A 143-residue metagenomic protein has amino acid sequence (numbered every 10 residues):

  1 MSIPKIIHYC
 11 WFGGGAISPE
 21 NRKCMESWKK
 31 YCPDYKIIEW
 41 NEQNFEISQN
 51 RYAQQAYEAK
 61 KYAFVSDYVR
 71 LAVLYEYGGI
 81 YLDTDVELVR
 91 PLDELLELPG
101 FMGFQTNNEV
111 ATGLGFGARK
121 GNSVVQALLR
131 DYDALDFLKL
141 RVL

Functional and structural regions predicted by a protein language model:
M1-N50, K120, V142: N-terminal anchoring/stem segment of glycosyltransferases
E20, V65-V69, L143: Soluble or luminal CAZymes and related metallo-dependent hydrolases
S27-K30, A72-E76, L114, A127: Residue-level signal for well-ordered alpha-helical scaffold segments within enzymatic catalytic domains
S48-K60: Charged, often glycine-rich, active-site loop that binds/positions anionic groups
Y57, Y62, L138-V142: Catalytic-site signature segments of enzymes, centered on catalytic residues
Y62-A111, A118-K120: GT-A fold catalytic core of metal-dependent nucleotide-sugar glycosyltransferases, centered on the diacidic
G121-Q126: Short helix-loop capping/hinge motifs at secondary-structure junctions, enriched in acidic/polar residues
L129-L143: Catalytic core and acceptor-binding pocket of nucleotide-sugar-dependent glycosyltransferases
